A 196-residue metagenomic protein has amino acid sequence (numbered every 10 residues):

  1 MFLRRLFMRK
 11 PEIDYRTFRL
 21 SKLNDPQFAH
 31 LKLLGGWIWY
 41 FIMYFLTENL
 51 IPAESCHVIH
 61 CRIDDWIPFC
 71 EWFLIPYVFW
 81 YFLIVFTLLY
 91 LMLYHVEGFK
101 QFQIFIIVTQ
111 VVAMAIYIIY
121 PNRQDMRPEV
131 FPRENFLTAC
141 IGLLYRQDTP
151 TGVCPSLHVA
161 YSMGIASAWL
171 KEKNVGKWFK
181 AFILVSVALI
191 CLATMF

Functional and structural regions predicted by a protein language model:
F2-I84, E129-P132, I141: N-terminal transmembrane-helix/juxtamembrane module of multi-pass inner/ER membrane proteins
L23-F28, Y90-F102, K171-W178: Membrane-interface helix-boundary motifs at transmembrane edges
F41-I42, Q110-I118, V185-F196: Aromatic-anchored segments of alpha-helical transmembrane domains
M43-I51, V112-M126: C-terminal TM-helix exit segments that contain a strictly Trp-centered aromatic cap at the helix terminus
L46, V85-L89, M114-A115, A166-A168 (+1 more regions): Alpha-helical transmembrane segments of multipass membrane proteins
F86-I119: Interfacial segments of alpha-helical transmembrane regions
Q124-Q147: Membrane-interface interhelical connector segments
I141-F196: Membrane-embedded catalytic cores of phosphoryl/pyrophosphoryl-handling enzymes
